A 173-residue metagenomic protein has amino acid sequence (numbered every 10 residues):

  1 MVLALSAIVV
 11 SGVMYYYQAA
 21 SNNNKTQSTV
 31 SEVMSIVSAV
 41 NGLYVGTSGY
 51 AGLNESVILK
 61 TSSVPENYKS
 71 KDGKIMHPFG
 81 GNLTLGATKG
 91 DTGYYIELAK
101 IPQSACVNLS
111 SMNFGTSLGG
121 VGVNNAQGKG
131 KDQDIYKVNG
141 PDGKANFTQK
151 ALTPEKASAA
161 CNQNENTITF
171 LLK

Functional and structural regions predicted by a protein language model:
M1-E32: N-terminal single-pass transmembrane signal-anchor helix
A4-A7, A39, G120: Small-side-chain structural scaffolding
S11, A19, S38, N108-S111: Generic detector of well-ordered secondary structure
Y16-A20, V30-A51: N-terminal alpha-helical signal peptides/signal-anchor transmembrane segments
V45-K173: Periplasmic/extracellular, small/polar-rich flexible segments of pilin-like filament-forming proteins
